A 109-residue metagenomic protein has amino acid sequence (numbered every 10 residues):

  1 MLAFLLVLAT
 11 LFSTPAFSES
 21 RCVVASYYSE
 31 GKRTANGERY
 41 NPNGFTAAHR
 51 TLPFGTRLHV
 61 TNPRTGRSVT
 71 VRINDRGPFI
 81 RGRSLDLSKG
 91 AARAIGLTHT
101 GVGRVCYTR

Functional and structural regions predicted by a protein language model:
F4-R109: Secreted/periplasmic proteins
